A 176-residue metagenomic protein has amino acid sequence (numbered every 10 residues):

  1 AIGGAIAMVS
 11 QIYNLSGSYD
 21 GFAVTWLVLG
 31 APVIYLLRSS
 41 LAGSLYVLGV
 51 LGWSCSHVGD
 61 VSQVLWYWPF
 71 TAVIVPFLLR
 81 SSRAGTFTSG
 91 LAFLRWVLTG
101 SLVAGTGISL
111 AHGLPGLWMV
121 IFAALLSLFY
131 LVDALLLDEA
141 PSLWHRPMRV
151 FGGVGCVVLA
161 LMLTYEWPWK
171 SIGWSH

Functional and structural regions predicted by a protein language model:
A1-H176: Alpha-helical multi-pass membrane segments and their bilayer interfacial helix-loop junctions
